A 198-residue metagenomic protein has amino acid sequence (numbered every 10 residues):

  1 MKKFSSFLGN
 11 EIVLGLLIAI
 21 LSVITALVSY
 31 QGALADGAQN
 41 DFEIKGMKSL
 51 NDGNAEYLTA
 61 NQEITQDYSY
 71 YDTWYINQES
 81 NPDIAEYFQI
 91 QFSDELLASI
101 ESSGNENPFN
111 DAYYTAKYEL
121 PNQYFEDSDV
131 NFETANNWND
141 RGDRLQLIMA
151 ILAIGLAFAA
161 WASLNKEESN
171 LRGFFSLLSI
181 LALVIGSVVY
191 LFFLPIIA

Functional and structural regions predicted by a protein language model:
K2-A38, D143-A198: Alpha-helical transmembrane segments and their immediate juxtamembrane boundary regions in integral membrane proteins
A19-I20, T115-A116, E133-N136: Short amphipathic alpha-helical segments, especially helix-boundary/capping motifs
S29-G32, S49, E56, N131 (+2 more regions): Short alpha-helical scaffold segments that flank and stabilize functional sites
G32-N51: Alpha-helical transmembrane signal-anchor/signal-peptide segments
K45-N131: Long, solvent-exposed extracytoplasmic domains/loops
L120-W138, G142, M149-L156: Juxtamembrane amphipathic/coiled-coil helical coupling segments that flank and transmit signals to/from transmembrane
